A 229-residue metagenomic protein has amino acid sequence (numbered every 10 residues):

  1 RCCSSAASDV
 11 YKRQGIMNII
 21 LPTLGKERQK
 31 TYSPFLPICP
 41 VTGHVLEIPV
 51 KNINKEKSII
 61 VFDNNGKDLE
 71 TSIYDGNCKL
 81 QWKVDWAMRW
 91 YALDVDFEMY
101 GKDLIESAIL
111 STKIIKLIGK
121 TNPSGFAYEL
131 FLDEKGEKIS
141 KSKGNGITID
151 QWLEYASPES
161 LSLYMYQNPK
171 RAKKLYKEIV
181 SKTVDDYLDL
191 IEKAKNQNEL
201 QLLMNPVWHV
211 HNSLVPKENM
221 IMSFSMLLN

Functional and structural regions predicted by a protein language model:
C2-A7, Y11-Q14: Single conserved hydrophobic/aromatic residue that forms the stacking wall/gate of nucleotide- or nucleobase-binding
K12-L24, S33, P37-I38: Acidic, His- and aromatic-enriched active-site or binding-groove loops in soluble protein domains that engage sugars
Y32-F35, K57-I59, S157: Short metal-coordination and nucleic-acid-contact micro-motifs, chiefly zinc-binding Cys/His arrays
C39-T42, F62-N64: Short cysteine-rich clusters marking metal-coordination/redox-active sites
L46-N52, T71-I73: Short Cys/His-rich "knuckle" micro-motifs
N54-G66: Cysteine-rich micro-motifs
W90-M99, N145-G146: Glycine- and acidic
D103, E129-N229: Catalytic adenosine-cofactor/nucleotide-binding cores of aminoacyl-tRNA synthetases and other
